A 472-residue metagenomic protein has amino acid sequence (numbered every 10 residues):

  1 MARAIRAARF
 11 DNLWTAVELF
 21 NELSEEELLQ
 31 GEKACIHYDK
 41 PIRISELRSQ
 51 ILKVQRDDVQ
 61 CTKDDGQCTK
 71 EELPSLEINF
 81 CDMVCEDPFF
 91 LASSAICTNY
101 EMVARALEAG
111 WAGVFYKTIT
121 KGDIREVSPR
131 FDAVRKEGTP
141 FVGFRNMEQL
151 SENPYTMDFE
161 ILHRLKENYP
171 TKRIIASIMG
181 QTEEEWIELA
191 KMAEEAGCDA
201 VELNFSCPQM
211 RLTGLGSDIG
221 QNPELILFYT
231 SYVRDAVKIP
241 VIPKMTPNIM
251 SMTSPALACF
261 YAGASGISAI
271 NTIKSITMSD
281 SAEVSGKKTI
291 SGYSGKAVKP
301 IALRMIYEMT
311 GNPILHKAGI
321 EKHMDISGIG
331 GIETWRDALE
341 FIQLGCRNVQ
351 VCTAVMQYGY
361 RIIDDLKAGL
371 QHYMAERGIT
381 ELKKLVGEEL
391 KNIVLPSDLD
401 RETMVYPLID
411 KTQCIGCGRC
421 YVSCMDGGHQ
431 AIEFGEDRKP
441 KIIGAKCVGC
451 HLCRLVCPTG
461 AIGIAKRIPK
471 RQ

Functional and structural regions predicted by a protein language model:
M1-F10, L29-I51, F341, R419-D437 (+1 more regions): Iron-sulfur cluster-binding cysteine motifs and their immediate structural context in ferredoxin-like electron-transfer
W14-H37, S397-G416, Q430-G449, I462-Q472: Ferredoxin-like iron-sulfur electron-transfer modules
S45-E71, A318, P469-Q472: Short, basic, low-complexity termini and linkers enriched in Ser/Thr/Gly/Pro that act as targeting/leader peptides
K70-I174, G180-Q181: N-terminal capping/small domains of soluble enzymes
D87-S93, V114-K117, I174-I178, V201-L203 (+6 more regions): Hydrophobic faces of well-ordered beta-strands that scaffold small-molecule active sites in alpha/beta enzyme cores
A104-A109, Q181-S327, W335-E340, L344-N348 (+4 more regions): Alpha/beta enzyme core
E126-P140, M278-S291, Q343, A354-I379: C-terminal helical cap(s) of enzyme catalytic domains, especially alpha/beta-barrels
G138-F141, G295, K299, R304 (+4 more regions): Extended, intrinsically disordered, low-complexity segments
